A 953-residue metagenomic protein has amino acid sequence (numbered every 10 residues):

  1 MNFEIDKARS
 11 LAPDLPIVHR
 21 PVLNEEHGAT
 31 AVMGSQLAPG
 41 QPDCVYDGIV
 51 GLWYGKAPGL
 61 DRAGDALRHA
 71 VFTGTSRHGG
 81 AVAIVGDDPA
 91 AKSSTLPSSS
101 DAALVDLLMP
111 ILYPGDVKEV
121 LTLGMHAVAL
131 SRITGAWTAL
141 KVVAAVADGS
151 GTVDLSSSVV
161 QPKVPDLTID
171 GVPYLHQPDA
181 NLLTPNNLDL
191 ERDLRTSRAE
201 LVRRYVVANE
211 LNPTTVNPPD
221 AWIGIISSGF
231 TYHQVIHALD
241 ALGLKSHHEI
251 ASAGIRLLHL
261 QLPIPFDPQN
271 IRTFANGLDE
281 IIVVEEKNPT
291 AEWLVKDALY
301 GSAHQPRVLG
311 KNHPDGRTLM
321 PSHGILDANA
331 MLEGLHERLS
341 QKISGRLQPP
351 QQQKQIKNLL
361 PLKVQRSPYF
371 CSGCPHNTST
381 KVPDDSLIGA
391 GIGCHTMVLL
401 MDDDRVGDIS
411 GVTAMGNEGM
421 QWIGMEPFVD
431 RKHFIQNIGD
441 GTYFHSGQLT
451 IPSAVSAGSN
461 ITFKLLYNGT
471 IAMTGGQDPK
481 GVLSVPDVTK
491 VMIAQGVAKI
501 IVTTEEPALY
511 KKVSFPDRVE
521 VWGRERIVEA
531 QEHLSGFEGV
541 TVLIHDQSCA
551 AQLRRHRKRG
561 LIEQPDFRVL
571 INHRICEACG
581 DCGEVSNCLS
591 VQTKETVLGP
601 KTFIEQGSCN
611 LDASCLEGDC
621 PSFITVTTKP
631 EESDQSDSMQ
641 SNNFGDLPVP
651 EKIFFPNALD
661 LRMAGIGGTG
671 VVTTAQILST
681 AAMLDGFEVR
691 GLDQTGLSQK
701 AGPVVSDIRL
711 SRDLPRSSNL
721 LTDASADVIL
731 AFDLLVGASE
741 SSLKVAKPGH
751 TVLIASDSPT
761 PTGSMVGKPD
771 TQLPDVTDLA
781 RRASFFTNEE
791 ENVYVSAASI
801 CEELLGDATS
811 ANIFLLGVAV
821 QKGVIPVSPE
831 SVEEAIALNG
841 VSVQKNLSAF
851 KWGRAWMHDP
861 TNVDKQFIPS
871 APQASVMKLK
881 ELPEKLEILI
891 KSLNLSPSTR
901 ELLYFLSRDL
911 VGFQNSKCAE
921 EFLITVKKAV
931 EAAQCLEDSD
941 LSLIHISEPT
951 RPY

Functional and structural regions predicted by a protein language model:
M1-V117, V143-A145, P219-W222, I226 (+4 more regions): Thiamine diphosphate
N2-E4, A31-G34, R62-A66, A91-S99 (+22 more regions): Short acidic, glycine/serine/threonine-rich loops at helix termini
T75, G86, V406-G407, F444-G496 (+1 more regions): Catalytic or ion-translocation cores adjacent to nucleophile or general acid/base/metal-coordination motifs in diverse
D87-W137, V143, Y174-L182, N186 (+5 more regions): Conserved thiamine diphosphate
V105-P110, T290, P314, T318-R338 (+1 more regions): Short alpha-helices
P114-N358, K363-F370, P375, D384 (+3 more regions): Flexible, low-complexity linker and terminal segments
A664, V672-P774, A874-E881, K885-L902 (+2 more regions): Conserved short S/T/G-enriched processing/targeting/catalytic segments and their helical context
I944-Y953: Single conserved hydrophobic/aromatic residue that forms the stacking wall/gate of nucleotide- or nucleobase-binding
